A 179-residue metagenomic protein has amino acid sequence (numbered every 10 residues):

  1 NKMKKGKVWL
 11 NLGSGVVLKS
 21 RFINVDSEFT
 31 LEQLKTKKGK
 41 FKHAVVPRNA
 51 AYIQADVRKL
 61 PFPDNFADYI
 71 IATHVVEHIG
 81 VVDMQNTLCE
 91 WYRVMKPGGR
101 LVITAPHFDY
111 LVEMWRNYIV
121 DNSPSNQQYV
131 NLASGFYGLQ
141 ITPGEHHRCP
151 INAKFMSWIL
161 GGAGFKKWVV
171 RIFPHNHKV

Functional and structural regions predicted by a protein language model:
N1-K4: Membrane-proximal basic amphipathic "stem/tether" segments
K7-E113: Conserved SAM-binding loop
V81-K96, R100-V179: S-adenosyl-L-methionine-dependent methyltransferase catalytic module, highlighting the catalytic core
